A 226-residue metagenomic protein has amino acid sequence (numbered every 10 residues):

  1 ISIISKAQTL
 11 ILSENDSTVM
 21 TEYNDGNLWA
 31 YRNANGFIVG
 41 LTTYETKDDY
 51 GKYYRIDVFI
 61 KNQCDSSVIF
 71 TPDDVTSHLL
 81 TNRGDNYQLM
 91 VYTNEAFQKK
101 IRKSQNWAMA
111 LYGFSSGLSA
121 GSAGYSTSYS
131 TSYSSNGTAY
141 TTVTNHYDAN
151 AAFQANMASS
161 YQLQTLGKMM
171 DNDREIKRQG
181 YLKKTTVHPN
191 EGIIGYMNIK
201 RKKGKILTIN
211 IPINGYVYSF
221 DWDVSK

Functional and structural regions predicted by a protein language model:
I1-S2, C64: Hydrophobic, Leu/Ile/Phe/Ala-enriched alpha-helical segments that form helix-helix packing faces
I3-A7: Sec/Tat signal peptide C-region and signal peptidase I cleavage site
Q8-K226: Conserved functional micro-motifs across diverse proteins
